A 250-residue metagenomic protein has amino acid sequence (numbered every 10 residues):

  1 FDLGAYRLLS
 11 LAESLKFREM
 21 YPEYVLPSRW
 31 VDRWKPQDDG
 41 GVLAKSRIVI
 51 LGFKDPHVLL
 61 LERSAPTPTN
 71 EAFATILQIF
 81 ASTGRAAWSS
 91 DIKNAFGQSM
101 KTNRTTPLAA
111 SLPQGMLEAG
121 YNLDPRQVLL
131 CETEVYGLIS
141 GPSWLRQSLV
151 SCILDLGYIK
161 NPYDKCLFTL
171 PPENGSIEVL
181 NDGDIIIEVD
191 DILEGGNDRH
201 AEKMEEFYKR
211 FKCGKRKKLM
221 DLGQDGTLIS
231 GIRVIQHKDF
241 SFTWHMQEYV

Functional and structural regions predicted by a protein language model:
F1-V250: Long, low-complexity, charge-biased intrinsically disordered regions
